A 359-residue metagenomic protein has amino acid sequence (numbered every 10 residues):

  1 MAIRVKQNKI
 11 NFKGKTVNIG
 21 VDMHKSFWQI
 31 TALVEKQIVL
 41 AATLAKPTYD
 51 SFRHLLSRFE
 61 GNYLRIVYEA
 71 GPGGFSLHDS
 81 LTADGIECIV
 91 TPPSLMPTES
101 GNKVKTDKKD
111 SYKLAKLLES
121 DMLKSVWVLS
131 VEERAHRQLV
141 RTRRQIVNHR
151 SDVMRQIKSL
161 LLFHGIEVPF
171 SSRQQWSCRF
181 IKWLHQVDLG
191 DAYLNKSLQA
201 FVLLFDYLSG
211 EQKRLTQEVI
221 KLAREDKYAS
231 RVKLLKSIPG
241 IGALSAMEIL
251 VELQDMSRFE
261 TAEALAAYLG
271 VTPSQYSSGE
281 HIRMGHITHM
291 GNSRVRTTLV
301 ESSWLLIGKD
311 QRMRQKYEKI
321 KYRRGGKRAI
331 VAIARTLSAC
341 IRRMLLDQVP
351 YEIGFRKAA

Functional and structural regions predicted by a protein language model:
M1-A359: A detector of single, family-specific signature residues that are central to catalytic or substrate-handling motifs
